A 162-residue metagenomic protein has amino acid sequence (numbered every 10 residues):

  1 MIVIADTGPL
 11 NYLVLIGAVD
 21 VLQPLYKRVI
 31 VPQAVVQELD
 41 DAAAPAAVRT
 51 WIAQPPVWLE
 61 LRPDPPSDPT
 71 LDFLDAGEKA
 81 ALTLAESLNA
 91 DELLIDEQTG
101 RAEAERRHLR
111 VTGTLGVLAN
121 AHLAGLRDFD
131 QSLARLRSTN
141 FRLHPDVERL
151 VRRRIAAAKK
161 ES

Functional and structural regions predicted by a protein language model:
M1-E92, Q98, E105-L109, D146-S162: Active-site-proximal, substrate-binding regions of enzyme catalytic domains and RNA-binding/basic surfaces
A18, G100, G125-D128: Short phosphate-engaging motifs
Q98-T99, G116: Short, ordered loop/turn segments at secondary-structure junctions
L109, G113-I155: Hydrophobic alpha-helical interaction segments
